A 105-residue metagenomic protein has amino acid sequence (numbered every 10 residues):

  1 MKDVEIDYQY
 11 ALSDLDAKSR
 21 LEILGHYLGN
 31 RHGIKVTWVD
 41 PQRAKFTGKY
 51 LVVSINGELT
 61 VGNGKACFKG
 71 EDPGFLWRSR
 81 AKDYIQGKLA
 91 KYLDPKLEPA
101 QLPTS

Functional and structural regions predicted by a protein language model:
M1-I34: Terminal, regulation- and interaction-focused segments at domain boundaries
Y8-L12, G48, G70-D72: Short beta-strand-to-loop capping motifs
Y8-Y10, Y27, Y50, Y84 (+1 more regions): Sequence-level detector for tyrosine residue identity
L15, I55, W77-S79: Intrinsically disordered, low-complexity acidic/polar segments
R20, G29, G33-V36, R80 (+2 more regions): Short linear functional motifs in flexible/disordered or boundary regions
I23, Y27-N63, C67: Ser/Thr-rich, low-complexity intrinsically disordered terminal regions
G62-G70, F75-Y84: Membrane-proximal amphipathic alpha-helices
W77-S105: A conserved amphipathic terminal alpha-helix motif
